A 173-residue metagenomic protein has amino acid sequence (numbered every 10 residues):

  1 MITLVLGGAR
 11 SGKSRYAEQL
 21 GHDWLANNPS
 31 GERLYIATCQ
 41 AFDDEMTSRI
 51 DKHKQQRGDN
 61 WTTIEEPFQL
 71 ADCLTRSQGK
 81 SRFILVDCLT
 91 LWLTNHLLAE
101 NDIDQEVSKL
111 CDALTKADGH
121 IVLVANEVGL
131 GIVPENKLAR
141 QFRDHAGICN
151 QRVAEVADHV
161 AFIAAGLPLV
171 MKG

Functional and structural regions predicted by a protein language model:
M1-I2, H120: N-terminal/domain-start segments enriched in small and hydrophobic, helix-friendly residues, covering either
I2-Q78: Conserved P-loop
G31-L34, R82, H120, H159: Residues at the starts of beta-strands that form the adenosine-phosphate
D59-N60, K80, A117, V156: Structured helix-beta-strand junction loops
N60, G79, H96, E100: Short gly/ser-rich anion-binding loops that grip negatively charged ligand groups
F68, L91-G173: Replace "adjacent to P-loop NTPase cores in ATP/GTP-dependent enzymes" with "adjacent to NTP-binding cores
C88: Functionally engaged cysteine thiol sites
